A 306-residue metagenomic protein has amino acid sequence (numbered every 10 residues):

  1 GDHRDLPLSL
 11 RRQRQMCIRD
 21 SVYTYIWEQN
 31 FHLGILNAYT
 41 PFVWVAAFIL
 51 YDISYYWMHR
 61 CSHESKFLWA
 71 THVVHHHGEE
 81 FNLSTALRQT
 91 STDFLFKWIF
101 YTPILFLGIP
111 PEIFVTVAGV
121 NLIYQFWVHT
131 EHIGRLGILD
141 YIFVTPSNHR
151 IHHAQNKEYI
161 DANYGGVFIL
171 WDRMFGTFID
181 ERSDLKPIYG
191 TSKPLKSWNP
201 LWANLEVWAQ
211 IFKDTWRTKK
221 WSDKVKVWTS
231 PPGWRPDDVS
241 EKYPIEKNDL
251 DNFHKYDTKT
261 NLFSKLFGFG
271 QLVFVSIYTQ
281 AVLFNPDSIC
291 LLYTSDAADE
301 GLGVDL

Functional and structural regions predicted by a protein language model:
G1-R14, I18, Y293-D305: Single conserved hydrophobic/aromatic residue that forms the stacking wall/gate of nucleotide- or nucleobase-binding
R4, R11-Q15, R19-F42: Topogenic membrane-insertion module of multi-pass membrane proteins
R11-Q15, R88-D93, L262-Q271: Select subsegments of transmembrane alpha-helices in polytopic membrane proteins, especially boundary-proximal
Q15, R19, N37-P194: Membrane-embedded catalytic scaffold of the fatty acid hydroxylase/desaturase
R19-G34, Y101-P110, V273-L291: Juxtamembrane "helix exit" motif at the C-terminal ends of alpha-helical transmembrane segments in multi-pass membrane
S62-W69, W228-K247: Short, charged cytosolic
K186-P232: A membrane-cytosol interface segment of integral membrane proteins
D257-S295, L306: Substrate-recognition/cap regions that form aromatic- and gly/pro-loop-enriched pockets for small-molecule ligands
